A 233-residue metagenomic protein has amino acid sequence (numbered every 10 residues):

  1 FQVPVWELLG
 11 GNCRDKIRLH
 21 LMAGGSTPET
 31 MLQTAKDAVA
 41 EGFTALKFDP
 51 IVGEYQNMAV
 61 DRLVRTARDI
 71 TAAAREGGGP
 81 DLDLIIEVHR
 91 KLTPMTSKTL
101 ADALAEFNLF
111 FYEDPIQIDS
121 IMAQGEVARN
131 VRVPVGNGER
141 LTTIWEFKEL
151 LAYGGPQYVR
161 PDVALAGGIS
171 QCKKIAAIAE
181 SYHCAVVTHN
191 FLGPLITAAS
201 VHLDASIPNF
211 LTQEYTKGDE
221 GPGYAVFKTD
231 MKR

Functional and structural regions predicted by a protein language model:
F1-L84, K91, M95-K98, D102-E106 (+1 more regions): N-terminal capping/lid subdomain adjacent to the active-site entrance of alpha/beta enzymes
P4-V5, R90-K91, E113-Q117, T197: Short low-complexity stretches enriched in small and charged residues
E7, F48, I86-V88, E113-D114 (+3 more regions): General beta-strand structural signal in soluble alpha/beta enzymes
N12-L19, G77-E87, A128-G138, H183-V187: Short beta-strand/loop segments at the ligand-binding rim of alpha/beta enzyme cores
M22-G24, A59-L63, H89, E113 (+3 more regions): A generic structural signal for short
A23-G25, P50-E54, R90-L92, I116-I118 (+3 more regions): Active-site-proximal loop/turn and secondary-structure-junction residues that shape catalytic pockets, frequently
D102, N108-F111, D119-R233: Shared catalytic-loop signature of beta/alpha-barrel
